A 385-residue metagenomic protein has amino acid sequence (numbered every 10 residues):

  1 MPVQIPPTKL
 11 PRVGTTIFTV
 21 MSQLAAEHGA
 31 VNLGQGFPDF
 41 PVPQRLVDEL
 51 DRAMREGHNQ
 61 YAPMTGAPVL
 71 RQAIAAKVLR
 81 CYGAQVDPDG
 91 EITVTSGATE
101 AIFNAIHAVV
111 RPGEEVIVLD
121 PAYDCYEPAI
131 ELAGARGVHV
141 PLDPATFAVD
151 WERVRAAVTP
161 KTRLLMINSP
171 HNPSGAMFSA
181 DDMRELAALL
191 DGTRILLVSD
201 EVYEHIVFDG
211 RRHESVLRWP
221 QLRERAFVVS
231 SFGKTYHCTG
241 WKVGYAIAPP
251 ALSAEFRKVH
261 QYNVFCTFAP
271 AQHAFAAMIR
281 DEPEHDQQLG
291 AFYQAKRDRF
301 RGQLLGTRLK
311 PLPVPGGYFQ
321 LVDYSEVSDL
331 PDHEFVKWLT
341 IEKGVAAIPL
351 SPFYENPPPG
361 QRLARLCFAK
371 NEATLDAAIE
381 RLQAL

Functional and structural regions predicted by a protein language model:
P2-G97, N104, M278-D281: N-terminal small-domain helix-loop-helix segment of the aminotransferase-like
H58, F256-H260, I279-G302, D329-P331: Structural signature of PLP-dependent enzymes
A108-I130: Conserved PLP-anchoring active-site segment centered on the Schiff-base-forming lysine
V138, L142-D209: Active-site phosphate-binding strand-loop segment of PLP-dependent enzymes
R155, W338-A347, F353-L385: PLP-dependent enzyme catalytic core of the Aspartate aminotransferase-like
W219-E255, T267-P270: Active-site PLP attachment segment
P250, T267-L289: Structural motif of enzymes handling amino- and sulfur-group chemistry
A276, F292-R301, P311-Y324: Conserved glycine-rich beta-strand-loop-beta hairpin in the small C-terminal domain of fold type I
